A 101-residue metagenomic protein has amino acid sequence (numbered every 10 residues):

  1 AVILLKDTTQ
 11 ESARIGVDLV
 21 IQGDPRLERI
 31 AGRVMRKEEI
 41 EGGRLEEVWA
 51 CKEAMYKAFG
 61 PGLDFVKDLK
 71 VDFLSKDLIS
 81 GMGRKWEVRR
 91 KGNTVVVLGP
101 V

Functional and structural regions predicted by a protein language model:
A1-V101: Core catalytic alpha/beta fold that binds nucleotide/phospho-ligands
